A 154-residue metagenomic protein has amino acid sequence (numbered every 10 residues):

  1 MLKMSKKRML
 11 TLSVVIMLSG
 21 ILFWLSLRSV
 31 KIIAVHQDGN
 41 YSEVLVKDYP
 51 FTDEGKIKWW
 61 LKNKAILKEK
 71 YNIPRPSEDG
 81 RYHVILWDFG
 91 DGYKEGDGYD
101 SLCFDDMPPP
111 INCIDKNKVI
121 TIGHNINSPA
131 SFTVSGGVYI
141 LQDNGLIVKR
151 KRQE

Functional and structural regions predicted by a protein language model:
M1-K6: Short, Lys/Arg-rich N-terminal segment immediately upstream of the first membrane anchor
K7-R28: Hydrophobic membrane-insertion alpha-helices, especially the h-region of bacterial N-terminal signal peptides
L27-V35: A structural signal for short, hydrophobic beta-strand segments that form beta-sheets in beta-rich/all-beta domains
Q37-P50: Acidic/histidine-rich, surface-exposed loop or edge segments in extracytoplasmic proteins
S42-V44, V84-I85, Y139: A broad, low-specificity signal marking well-ordered, structured residues that form hydrophobic/aromatic
K47-K118: Mature extracytoplasmic domains of secretory-pathway proteins
Y93-E154: Non-cytosolic head/periplasmic domains of membrane-anchored proteins
